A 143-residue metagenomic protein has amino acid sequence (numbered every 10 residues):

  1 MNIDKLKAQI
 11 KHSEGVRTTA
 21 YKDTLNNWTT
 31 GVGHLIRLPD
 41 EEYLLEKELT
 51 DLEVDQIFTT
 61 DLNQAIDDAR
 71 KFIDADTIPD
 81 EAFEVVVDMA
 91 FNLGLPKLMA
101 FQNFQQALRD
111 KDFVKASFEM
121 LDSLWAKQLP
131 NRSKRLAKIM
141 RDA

Functional and structural regions predicted by a protein language model:
M1-L25, V32-I36, L49, E53-T60 (+3 more regions): Long, amphipathic alpha-helical surface segments
E42-L49: Extracellular beta-sheet repeat scaffolds used for adhesion and glycan interaction
L44, I73, Q106: Short, flexible active-site loop motifs that bind/organize anionic cofactors or intermediates
K71-E81: Short, mixed-charge amphipathic alpha-helical segments
